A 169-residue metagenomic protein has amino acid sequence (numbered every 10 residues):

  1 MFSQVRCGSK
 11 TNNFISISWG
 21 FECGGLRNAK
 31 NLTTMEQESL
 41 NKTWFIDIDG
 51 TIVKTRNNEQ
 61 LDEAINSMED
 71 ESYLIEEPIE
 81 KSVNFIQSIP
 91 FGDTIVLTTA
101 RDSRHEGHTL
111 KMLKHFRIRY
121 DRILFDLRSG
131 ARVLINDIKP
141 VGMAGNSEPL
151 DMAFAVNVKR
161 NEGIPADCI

Functional and structural regions predicted by a protein language model:
Q4-G8, I17-G24, G92, I138 (+2 more regions): Compositionally biased, intrinsically disordered low-complexity segments
R6-C7, N12-I46, H115: Non-catalytic pre-domain segments flanking phosphatase-related domains
E36-I169: HAD-like aspartate-dependent phosphatase fold
